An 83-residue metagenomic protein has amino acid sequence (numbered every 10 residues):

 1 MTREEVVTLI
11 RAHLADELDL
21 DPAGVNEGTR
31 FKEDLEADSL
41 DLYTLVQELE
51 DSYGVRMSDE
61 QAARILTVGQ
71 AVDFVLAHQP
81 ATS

Functional and structural regions predicted by a protein language model:
M1-A37, D41-V46, D51-S83: Phosphopantetheine-dependent thiolation modules in NRPS/PKS and related acyl-activating systems
